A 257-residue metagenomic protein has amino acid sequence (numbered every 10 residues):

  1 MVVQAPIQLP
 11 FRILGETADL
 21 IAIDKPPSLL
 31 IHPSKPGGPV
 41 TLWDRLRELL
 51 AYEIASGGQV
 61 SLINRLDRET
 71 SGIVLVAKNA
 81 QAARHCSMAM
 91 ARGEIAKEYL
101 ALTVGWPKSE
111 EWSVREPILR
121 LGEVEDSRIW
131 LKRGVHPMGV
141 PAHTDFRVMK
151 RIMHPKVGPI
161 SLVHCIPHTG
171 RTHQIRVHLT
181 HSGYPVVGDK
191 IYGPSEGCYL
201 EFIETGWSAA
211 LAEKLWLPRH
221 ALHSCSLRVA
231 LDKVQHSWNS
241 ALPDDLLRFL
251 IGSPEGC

Functional and structural regions predicted by a protein language model:
M1-C257: RNA pseudouridine synthases
